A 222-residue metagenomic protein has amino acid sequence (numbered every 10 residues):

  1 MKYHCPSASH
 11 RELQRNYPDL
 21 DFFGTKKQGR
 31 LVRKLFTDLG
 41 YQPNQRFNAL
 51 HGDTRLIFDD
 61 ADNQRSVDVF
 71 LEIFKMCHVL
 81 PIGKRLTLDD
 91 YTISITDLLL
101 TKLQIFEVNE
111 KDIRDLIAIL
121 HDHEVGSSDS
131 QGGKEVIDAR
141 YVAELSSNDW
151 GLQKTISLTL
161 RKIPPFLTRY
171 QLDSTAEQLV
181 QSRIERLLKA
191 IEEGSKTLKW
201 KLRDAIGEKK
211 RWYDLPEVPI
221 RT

Functional and structural regions predicted by a protein language model:
M1-R33, S94, R203-E208, Y213-T222: Active-site nucleotide-donor binding segment shared across nucleotidyl transfer reactions
K2-C5, R55-D59, V79, L145: Short, solvent-exposed polar/charged micro-motifs at secondary-structure junctions
L20, T54-L56, R65-D68, D89-Y91 (+1 more regions): Generic beta-strand structural signal
G24, A61-D62, Q104-V108: Short, well-structured alpha-helical patches and their helix-loop capping segments that border functional surfaces
R33-H78: Conserved catalytic core of two-metal-ion nucleotidyltransferases
F70-T222: Catalytic cores of NTP-dependent nucleotidyl/adenyl transfer enzymes across multiple folds
